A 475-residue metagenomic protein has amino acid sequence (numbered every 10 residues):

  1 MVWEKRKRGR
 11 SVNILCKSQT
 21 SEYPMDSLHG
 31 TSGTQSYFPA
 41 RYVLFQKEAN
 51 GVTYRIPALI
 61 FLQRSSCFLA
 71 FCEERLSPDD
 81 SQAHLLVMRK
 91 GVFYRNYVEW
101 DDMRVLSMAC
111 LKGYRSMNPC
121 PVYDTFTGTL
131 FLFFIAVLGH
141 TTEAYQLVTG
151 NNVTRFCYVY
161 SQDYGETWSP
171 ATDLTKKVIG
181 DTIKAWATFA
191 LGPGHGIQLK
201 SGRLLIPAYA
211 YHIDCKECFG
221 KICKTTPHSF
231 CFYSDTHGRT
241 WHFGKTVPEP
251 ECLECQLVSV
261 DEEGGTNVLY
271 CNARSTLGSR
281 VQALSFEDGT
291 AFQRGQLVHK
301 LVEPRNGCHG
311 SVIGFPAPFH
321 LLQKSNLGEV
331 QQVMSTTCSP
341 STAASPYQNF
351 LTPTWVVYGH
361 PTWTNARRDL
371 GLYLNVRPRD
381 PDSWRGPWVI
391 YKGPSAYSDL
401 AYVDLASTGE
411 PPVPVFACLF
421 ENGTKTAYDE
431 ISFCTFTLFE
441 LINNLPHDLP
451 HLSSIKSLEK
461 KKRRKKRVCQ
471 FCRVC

Functional and structural regions predicted by a protein language model:
V2-C475: Asp-box/BNR beta-propeller blade signature and adjacent active/binding-site loops in extracellular glycan-interacting
